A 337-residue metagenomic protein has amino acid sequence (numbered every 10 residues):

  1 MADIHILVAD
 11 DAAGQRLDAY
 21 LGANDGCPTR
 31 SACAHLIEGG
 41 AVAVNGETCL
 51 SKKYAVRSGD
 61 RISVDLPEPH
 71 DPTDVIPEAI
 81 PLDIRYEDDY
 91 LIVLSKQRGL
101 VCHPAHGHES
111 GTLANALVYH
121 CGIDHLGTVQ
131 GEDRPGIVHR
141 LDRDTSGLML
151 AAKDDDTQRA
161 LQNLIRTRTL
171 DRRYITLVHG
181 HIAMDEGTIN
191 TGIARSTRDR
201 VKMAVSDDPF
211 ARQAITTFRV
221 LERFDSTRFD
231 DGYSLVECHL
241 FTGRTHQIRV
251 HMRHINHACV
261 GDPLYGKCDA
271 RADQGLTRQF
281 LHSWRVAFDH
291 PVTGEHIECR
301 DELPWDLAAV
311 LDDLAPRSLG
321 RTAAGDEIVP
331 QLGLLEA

Functional and structural regions predicted by a protein language model:
M1-T188, G192, T197, R300-P316 (+2 more regions): RNA pseudouridine synthases
I37, I215, L240, H290-P291: Short, acidic, Ser/Thr-enriched surface-loop or helix-capping motifs
V64-P67, R198-K202, Q213, Y265-R271: Short Pro/Gly-enriched beta-strand edge/turn motifs at strand-loop
I76-A79, S206-T216, F280-L281: Short coil-to-beta-strand transition motifs
I84, V178, F218-V220, C259: Conserved hydrophobic positions within beta-strands
E109-C121, K153-T157, R166, T191 (+3 more regions): Pseudouridine synthase
